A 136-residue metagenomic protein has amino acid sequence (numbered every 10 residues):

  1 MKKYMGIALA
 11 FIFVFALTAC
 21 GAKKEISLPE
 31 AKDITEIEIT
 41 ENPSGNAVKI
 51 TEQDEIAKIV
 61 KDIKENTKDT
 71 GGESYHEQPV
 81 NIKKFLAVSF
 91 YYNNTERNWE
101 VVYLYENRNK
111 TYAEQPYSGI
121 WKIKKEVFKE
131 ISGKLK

Functional and structural regions predicted by a protein language model:
M1-L9: Positively charged n-region of N-terminal signal peptides that target proteins for export
A16-A19: C-terminal motif of bacterial Sec signal peptides marking the signal peptidase cleavage site
G21-K23: Bacterial signal peptide processing site
E25-I34: N-terminal helix-cap/turn-to-beta initiation motif at the start of protein domains
I39-Y75: Post-signal-peptide N-terminal segment of Sec-exported extracytoplasmic proteins
D69-N109: Short, structured surface segments that line ligand/substrate-binding pockets
Y92-K136: Short, well-ordered, aromatic-rich surface patches in folded extracellular/luminal domains
